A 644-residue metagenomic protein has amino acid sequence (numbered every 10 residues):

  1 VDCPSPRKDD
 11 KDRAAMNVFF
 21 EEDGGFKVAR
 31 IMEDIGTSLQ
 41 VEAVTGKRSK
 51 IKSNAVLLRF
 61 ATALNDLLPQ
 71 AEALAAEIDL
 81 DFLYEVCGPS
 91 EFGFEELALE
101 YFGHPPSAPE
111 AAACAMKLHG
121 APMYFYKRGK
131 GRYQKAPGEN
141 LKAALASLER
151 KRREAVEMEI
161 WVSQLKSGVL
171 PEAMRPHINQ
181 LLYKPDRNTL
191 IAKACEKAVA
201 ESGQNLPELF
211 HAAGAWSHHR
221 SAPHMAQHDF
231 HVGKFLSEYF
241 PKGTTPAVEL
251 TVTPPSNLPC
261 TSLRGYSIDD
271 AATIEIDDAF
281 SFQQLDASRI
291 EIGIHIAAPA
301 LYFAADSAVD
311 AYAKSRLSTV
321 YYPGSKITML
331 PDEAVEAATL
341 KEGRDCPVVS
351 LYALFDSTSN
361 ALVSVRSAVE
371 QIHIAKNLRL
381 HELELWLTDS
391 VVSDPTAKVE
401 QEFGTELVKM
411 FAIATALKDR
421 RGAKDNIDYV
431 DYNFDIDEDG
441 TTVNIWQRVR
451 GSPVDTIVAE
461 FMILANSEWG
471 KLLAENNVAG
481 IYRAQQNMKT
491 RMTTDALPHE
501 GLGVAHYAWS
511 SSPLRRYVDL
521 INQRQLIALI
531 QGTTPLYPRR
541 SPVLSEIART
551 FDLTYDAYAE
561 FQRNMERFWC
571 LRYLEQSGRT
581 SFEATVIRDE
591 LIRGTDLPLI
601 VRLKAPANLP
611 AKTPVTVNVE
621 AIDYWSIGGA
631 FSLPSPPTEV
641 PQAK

Functional and structural regions predicted by a protein language model:
P6-K8: A cross-taxon signal for low-complexity, glycine/charged-rich
M16, G25-K27, G36, G46-S49 (+9 more regions): Electropositive polyanion-binding surfaces
A76-D81: Short, leucine-enriched amphipathic alpha-helices that occur as contiguous helical runs
H119-G131, W216: A short, conserved structural fragment
R128-A143: Accessory beta->alpha helical hairpin/"wing" motif in late/C-terminal subdomains of nucleic-acid enzymes
L141-V162: Short, amphipathic alpha-helical interaction segments positioned at domain boundaries
M158-V162, K166-L258, S262: Low-complexity, highly charged intrinsically disordered N-terminal segments that act as targeting/localization
